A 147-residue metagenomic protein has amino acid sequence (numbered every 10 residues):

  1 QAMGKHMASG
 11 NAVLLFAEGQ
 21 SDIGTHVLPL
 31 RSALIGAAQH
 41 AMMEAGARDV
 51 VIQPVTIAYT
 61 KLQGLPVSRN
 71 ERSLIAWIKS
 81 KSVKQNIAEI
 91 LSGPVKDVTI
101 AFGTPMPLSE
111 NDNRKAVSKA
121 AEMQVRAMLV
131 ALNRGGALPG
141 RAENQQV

Functional and structural regions predicted by a protein language model:
Q1-A8: Membrane-interfacial amphipathic helices and adjacent loop/beta segments that form the lipid-substrate binding surface
A2, A33, A37, A116 (+1 more regions): Long, highly charged amphipathic alpha-helices
S9-G10, P94: Structured helix-beta-strand junction loops
N11-A17: Generic beta-sheet signal
I23-D112, L138-P139: A cross-family acyltransferase "interaction/gating" segment
G103-P107, D112, A116-S118, R126-L138 (+1 more regions): Membrane-proximal, solvent-exposed terminal domains/tails of membrane-associated proteins
